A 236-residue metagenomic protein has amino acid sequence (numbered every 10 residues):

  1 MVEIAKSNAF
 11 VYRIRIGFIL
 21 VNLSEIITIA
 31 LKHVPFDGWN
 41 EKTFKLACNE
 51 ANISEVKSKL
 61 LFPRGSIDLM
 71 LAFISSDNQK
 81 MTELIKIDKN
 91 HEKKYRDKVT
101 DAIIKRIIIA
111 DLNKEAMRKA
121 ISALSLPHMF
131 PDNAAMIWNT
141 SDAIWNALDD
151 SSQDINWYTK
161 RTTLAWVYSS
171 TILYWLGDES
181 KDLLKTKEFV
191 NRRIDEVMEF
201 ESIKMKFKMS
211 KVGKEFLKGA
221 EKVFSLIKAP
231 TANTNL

Functional and structural regions predicted by a protein language model:
A9-V11: Short hydrophobic alpha-helical segments enriched in small aliphatic residues
V21-V56, R64-L71, S75: Short, amphipathic alpha-helix enriched in basic
S76-K86: Conserved phosphoryl-transfer catalytic core
I85-K119: Hydrophobic alpha-helical connector segments
Y95-I109, M136, T140-A147, R193: C-terminal ligand-sensing/allosteric alpha-helical core of TetR-family HTH transcriptional regulators
H128-D150, K160-A165, S169: Amphipathic alpha-helical packing segments from all-alpha helical-bundle domains
D150-W166, S170-I194, F200-K211: Hydrophobic/aromatic-rich alpha-helical bundle segments in the mid-to-C-terminal region
I203-L236: Long, charge-rich low-complexity segments
